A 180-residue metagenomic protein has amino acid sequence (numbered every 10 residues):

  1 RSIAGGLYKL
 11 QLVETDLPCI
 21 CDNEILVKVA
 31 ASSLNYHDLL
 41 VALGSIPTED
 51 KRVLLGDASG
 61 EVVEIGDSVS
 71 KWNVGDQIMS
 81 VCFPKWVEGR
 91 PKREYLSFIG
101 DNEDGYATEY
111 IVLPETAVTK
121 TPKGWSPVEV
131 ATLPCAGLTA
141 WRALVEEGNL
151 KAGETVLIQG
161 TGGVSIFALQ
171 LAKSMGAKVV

Functional and structural regions predicted by a protein language model:
R1-K9: Extracellular beta-rich ligand/substrate-recognition surface
D16-S32, A42-V87, N102, P122-W125: Glycine-rich beta-strand-centered segment in the early N-terminal region that forms part of a ligand/cofactor-binding
S32-L34, D67, T116, L138: Alpha-helix/helix-capping structural signal
H37-L39, E147: A short, glycine- and basic residue-enriched loop/turn that sits immediately adjacent to a domain's principal
I78, W125-V180: Mid-domain Rossmann-like dinucleotide-binding core that forms the NAD(H)/NADP(H) cofactor-binding site
P84-E109: Cysteine-cluster motifs in flexible loop/terminal segments that predominantly coordinate metals
V112-K120: Structured surface patches comprising rigid loops and adjacent beta-strands/short helices at the edges of well-ordered
